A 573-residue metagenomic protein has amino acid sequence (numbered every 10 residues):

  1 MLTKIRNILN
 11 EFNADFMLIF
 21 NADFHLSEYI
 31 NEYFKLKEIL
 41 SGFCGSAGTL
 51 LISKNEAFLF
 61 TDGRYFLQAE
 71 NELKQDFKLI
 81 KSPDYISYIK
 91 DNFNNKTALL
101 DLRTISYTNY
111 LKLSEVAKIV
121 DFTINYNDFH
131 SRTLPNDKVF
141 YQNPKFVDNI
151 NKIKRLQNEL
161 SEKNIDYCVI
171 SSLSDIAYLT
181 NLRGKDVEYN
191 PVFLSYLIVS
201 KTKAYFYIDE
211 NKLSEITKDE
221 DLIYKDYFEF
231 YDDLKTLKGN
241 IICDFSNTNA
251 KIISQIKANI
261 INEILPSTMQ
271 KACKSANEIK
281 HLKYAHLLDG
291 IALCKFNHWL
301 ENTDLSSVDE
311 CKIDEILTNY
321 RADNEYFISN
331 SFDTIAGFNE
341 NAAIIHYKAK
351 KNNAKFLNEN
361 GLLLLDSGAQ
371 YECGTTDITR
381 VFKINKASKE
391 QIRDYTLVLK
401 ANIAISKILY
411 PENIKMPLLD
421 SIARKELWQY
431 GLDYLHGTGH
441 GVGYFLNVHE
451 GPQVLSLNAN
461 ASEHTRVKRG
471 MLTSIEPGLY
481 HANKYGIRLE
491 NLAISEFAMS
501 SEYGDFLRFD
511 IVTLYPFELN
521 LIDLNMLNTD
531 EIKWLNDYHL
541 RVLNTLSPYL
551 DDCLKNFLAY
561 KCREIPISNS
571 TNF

Functional and structural regions predicted by a protein language model:
M1-F573: Active-site neighborhoods and metal-handling regions in enzymes and metal-associated proteins
